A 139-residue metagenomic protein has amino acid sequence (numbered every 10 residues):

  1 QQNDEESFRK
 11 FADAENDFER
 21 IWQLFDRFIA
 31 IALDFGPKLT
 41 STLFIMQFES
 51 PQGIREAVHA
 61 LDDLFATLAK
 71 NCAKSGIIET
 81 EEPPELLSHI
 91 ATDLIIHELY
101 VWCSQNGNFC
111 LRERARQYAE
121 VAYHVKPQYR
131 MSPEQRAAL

Functional and structural regions predicted by a protein language model:
Q1-D4, L24-A30, L99, C103-S104 (+1 more regions): Alpha-helical bundle regulatory/interaction domains
D4-E5, A30-D34, S50-S75, E85-H89 (+2 more regions): Amphipathic alpha-helical packing segments from all-alpha helical-bundle domains
E5-F35, L87-A91, R112: Hydrophobic alpha-helical connector segments
R9, S41-S50: Short linear capping/connector segments at secondary-structure termini
K10, A14, L68, C72-S75 (+2 more regions): Solvent-exposed amphipathic alpha-helical surface segments
F25, I29, D62, A66 (+1 more regions): Hydrophobic core segments within long, regular secondary-structure runs in both alpha- and beta-rich folds
T40-F44, R55, A73-E120, Y129-L139: Hydrophobic/aromatic-rich alpha-helical bundle segments in the mid-to-C-terminal region
